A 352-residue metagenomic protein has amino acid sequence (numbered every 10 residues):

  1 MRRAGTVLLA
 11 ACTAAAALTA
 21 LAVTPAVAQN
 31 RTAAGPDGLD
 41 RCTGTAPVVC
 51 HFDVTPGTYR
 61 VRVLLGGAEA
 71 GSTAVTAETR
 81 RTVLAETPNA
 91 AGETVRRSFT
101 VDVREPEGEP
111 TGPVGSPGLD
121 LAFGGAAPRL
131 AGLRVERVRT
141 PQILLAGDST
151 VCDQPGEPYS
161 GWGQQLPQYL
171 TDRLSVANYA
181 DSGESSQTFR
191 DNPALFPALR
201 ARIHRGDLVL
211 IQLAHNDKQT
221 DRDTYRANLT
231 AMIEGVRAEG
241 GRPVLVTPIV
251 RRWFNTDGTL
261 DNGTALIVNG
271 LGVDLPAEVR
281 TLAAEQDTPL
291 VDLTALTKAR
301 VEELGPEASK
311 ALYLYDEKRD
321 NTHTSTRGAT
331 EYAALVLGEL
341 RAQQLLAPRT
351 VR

Functional and structural regions predicted by a protein language model:
R3-T6, L18-L21, P25, Q29-E157: Compositionally biased, intrinsically disordered or flexible polar/acidic segments
F52, P56, I143, P155-Y159 (+4 more regions): Solvent-exposed, acidic/flexible segments
A68-E69, S149-D153, D181-Q187, H215-T220 (+6 more regions): Solvent-exposed loop/turn segments at secondary-structure junctions within structured extracellular/periplasmic domains
L121, A127-S182, L195-V209: Serine-esterase "nucleophile elbow" of acetyl-processing enzymes
Q142-G147, V151-C152, S175-A180, D207-L213 (+4 more regions): Structural recognition of the beta-strand scaffold that forms the well-ordered cores of secreted hydrolase catalytic
D191-A227, V250-W253: Oxyanion-hole/transition-state-stabilizing segment in secreted/luminal serine hydrolases and related acyltransferases
N192, W253-R352: Catalytic His-Asp segment of secreted/periplasmic serine-dependent ester chemistry enzymes
A198, A227, A231-A238, D274-T281: Alpha-helical scaffolding segments of alpha/beta enzyme cores, especially the outer helices of TIM-barrel or partial
